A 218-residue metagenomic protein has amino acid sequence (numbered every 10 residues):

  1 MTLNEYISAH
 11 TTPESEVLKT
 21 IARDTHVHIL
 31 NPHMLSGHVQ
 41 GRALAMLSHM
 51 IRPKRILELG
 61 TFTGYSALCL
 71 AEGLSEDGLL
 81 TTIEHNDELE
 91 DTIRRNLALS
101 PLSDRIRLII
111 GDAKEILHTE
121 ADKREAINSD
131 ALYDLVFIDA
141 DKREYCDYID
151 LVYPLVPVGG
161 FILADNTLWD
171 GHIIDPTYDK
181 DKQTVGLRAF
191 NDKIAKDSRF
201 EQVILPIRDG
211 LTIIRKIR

Functional and structural regions predicted by a protein language model:
M1-L135, K142-L163, T167-R218: A short alpha-helical cap/connector motif
